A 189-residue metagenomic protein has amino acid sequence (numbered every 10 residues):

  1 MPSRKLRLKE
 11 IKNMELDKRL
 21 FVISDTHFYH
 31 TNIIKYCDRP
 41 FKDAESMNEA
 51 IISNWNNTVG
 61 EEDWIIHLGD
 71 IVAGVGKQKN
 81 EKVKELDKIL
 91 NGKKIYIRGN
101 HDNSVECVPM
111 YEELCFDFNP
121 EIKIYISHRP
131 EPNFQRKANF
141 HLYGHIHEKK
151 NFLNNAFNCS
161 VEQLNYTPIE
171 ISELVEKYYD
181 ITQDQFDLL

Functional and structural regions predicted by a protein language model:
P2-M14: A short, compositionally biased domain-edge/stem linker segment
K9-K12, N54-N56, K84-L86, H128-F134 (+1 more regions): Short, flexible, glycine/charge-rich loop motifs used to bind or transfer phosphoryl groups or to couple energy/partner
E15-L16, G60, I89-L90, F134-R136: Short hydrophobic "helix-edge" motifs at membrane interfaces and signal-peptide entry regions
L16, V22, H27-N54, T58 (+1 more regions): Active-site-proximal loop/helix segment associated with metal-binding centers of metalloenzymes
F21-I23, F28-F118: Core catalytic region of metal-dependent phosphoesterases/phosphodiesterases, especially metallo-beta-lactamase-like
E106-D187: Conserved beta-sheet core of the metallophosphoesterase superfamily
